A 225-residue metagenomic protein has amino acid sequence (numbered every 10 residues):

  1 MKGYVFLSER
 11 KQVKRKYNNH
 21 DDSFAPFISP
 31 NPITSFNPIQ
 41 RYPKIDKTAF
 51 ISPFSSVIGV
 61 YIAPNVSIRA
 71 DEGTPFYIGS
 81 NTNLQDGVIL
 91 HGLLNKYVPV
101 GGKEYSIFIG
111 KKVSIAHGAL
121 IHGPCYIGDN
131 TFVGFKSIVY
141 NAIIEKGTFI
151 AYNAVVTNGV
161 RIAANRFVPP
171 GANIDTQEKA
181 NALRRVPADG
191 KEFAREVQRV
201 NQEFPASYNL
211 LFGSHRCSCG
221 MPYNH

Functional and structural regions predicted by a protein language model:
K2-T34, P38, D71, P75 (+5 more regions): Glycine-rich hexapeptide-repeat left-handed beta-helix
A49, P53-F54: N-terminal intrinsically disordered, low-complexity, charge/repeat-rich segments that act as generic
G59-I62, I68-A70: Structural recognition of beta-strand segments within beta-rich domains
P64-N65, G87: Generic short beta-strand segments
